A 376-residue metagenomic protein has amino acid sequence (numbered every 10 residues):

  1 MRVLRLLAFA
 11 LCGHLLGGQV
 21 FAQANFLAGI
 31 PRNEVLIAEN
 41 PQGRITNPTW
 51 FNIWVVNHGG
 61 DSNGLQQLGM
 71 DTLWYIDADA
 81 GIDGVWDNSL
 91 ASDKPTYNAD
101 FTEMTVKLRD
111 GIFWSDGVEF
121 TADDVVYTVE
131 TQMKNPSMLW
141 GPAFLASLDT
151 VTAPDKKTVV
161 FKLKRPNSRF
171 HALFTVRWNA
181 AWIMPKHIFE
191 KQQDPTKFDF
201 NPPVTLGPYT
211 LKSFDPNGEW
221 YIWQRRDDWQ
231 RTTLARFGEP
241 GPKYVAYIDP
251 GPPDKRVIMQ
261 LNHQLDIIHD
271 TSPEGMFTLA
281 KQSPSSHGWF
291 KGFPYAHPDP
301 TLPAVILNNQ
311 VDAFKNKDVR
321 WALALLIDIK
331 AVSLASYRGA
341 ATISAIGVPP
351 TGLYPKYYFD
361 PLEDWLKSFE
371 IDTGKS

Functional and structural regions predicted by a protein language model:
L7-G17: Bacterial N-terminal signal peptides
Q23, G29, K107, P142-K191 (+2 more regions): Surface-exposed binding/hinge segments that line and control ligand-binding clefts or catalytic entry sites
N33-G43, E103-V106, T128, V160 (+3 more regions): Short, well-ordered beta-strand elements
I37-A99, E130, V204: N-terminal lobe/hinge region of extracytoplasmic solute-binding protein
P41, F174, R236, H269-S376: Local pocket/hinge segments that shape ligand/substrate recognition
G64-G81, R177-P240, Y244, D254-K255 (+1 more regions): Gly/Pro-rich hinge or "lid" segments in bacterial periplasmic/extracellular proteins
D93-M138, T152-P154, V160-K162, M259 (+2 more regions): Aromatic- and charge-enriched surface segment that lines or borders ligand/interaction sites
R109, K197, W229-A280, W321 (+1 more regions): Ligand-site clamp/hinge motif
